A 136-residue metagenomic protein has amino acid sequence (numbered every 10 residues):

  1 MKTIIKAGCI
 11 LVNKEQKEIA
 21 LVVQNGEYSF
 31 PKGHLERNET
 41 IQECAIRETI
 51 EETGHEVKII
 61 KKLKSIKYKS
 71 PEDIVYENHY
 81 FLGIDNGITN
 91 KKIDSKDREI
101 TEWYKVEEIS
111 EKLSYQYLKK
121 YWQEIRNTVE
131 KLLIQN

Functional and structural regions predicted by a protein language model:
M1-P31, K61: N-terminal strand-loop-strand
T3, I100, I125: Glycine-rich, flexible loop segments associated with nucleotide phosphate handling
I4, V12, V22-V23, V57 (+4 more regions): Extended aliphatic helical segments
L35-K58, I66-Y121: Unchanged
T53, L63, R126: Short amphipathic alpha-helical/adjacent loop interface patches that line ligand and macromolecule-binding sites
E124-L132: C-terminal alpha-helix
I134-N136: Short acidic DE-rich linear segments
